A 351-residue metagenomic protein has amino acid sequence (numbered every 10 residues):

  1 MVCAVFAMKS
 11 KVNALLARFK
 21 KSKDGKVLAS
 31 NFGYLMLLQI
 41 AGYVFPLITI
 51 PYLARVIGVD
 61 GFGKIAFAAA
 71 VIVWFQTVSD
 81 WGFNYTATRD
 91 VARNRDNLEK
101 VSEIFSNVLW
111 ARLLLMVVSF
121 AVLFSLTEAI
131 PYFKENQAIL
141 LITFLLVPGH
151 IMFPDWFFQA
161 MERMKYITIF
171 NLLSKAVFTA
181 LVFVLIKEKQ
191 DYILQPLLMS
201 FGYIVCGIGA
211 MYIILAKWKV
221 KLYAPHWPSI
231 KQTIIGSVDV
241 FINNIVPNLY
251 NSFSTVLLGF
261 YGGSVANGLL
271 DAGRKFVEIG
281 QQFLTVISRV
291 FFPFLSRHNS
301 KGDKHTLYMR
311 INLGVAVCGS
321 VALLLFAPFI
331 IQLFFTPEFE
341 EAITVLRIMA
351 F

Functional and structural regions predicted by a protein language model:
C3, S10, K26-N84, T179 (+2 more regions): Signature of the first transmembrane helix
A7, N13-L28, K165, Y192-M199 (+3 more regions): Interhelical loop/hinge segments that connect adjacent transmembrane helices in multipass membrane
D24, T127-T143, L325-F351: Interfacial segments at transmembrane-helix termini and the short loops linking adjacent helices
A29, A66, L98-L114, I234 (+3 more regions): Interfacial transmembrane-helix starts/ends
A29-A41, L141, L145, F158-F183 (+3 more regions): Alpha-helical transmembrane segments of multi-pass membrane transporters/permeases
D80-D96, F276-S300: Helix-loop junctions and terminal segments of transmembrane helices in multi-pass membrane transport/translocation
Q137, L141-F144, T168-W218: Hydrophobic alpha-helical transmembrane segments
Q137, V147-F170, S296-R297, A350-F351: Membrane-interface junctions at transmembrane-helix termini in multi-pass inner-membrane proteins
